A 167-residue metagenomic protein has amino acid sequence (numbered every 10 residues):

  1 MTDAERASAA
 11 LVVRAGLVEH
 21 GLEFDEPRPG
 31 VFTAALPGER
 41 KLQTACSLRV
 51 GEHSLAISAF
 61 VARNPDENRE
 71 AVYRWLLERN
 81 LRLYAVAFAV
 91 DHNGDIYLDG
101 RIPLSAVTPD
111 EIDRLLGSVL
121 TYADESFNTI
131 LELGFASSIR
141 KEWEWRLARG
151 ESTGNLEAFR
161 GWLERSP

Functional and structural regions predicted by a protein language model:
M1-E67: N-terminal catalytic cores of peptidoglycan-degrading enzymes
E5-V12, N68-V72, E111, L115 (+1 more regions): Short amphipathic alpha-helical segments
G16, H20, W75, R79-L83 (+1 more regions): Conserved short hydrophobic interaction patches
T33, F88-R101, R140-W145: A short beta-strand-loop-alpha-helix capping motif that often carries His-Thr
S58-D99: Short, internal acidic amphipathic alpha-helical interface segments that mediate docking to partner proteins
V61-P65, I102-E111: A generic structural motif
S105-W145: A contiguous, mid-protein "functional segment" used to position or interact with cofactors/ions or partner subunits
L131-P167: Short, highly charged C-terminal tails/helix-capping segments
